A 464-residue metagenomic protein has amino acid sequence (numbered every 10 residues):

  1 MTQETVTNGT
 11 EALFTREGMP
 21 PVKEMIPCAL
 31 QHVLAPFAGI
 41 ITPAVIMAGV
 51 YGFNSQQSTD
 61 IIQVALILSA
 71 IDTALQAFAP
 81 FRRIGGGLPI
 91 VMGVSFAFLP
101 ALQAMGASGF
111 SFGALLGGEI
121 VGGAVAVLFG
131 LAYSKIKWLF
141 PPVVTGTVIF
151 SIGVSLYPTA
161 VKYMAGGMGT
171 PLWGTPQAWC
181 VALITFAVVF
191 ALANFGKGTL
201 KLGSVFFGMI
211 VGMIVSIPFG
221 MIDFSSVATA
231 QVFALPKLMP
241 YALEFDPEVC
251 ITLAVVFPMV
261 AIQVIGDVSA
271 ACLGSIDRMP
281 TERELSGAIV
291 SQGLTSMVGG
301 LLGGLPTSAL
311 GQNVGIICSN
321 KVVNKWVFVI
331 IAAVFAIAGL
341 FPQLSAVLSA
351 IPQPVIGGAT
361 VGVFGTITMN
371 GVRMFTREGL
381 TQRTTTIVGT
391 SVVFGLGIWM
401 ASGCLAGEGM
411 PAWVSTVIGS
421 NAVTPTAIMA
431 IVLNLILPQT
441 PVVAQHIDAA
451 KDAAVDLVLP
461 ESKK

Functional and structural regions predicted by a protein language model:
M1-C28, S225-K237, L273, D277-P280 (+3 more regions): Intrinsically disordered, low-complexity non-transmembrane regions of multi-pass membrane transporters
M1-I90, P100-M105: N-terminal signal-anchor module of multipass membrane proteins
T2-G9, I40-A44, A48, T185-F195 (+6 more regions): Juxtamembrane interface elements at the cytosolic ends of transmembrane helices in multi-pass membrane proteins
F14-P21, M239-E248, T281-E282, T381 (+2 more regions): Helix-boundary and loop/linker segments of multi-pass membrane transporters
V22-E24, A48-G85, V255-K325, D452: Membrane-embedded helical hairpins/re-entrant loop segments and their flanking transmembrane helices within multi-pass
K23-A38, G174-F186, G203-S204, F219 (+2 more regions): Hydrophobic, membrane-embedded alpha-helices of multi-pass small-molecule transporters
D60, R83-F96, W138-T147, K201-F207 (+3 more regions): Short, non-helical or kinked segments that cap or interrupt transmembrane helices
M105-S225, A332, I337-I447: Membrane-embedded alpha-helical modules
